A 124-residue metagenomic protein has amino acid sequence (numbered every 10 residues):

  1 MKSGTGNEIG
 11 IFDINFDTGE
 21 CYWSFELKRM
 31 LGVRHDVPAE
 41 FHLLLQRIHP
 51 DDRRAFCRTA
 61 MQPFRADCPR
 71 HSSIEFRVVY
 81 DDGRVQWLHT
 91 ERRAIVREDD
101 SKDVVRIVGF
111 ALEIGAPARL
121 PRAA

Functional and structural regions predicted by a protein language model:
M1, R122-A124: Short, low-complexity N-terminal regulatory "tails/caps" that precede and couple sensory modules
M1-L45, W87-R93, R106: PAS-family sensory domain signal
T5-G10, Q62-I74: PAS/PAS-like sensory domains
D17, D51, G115: Adenine-nucleotide cofactor-binding loop residues
L31-G32, R65, I95-R97, G115: A short local loop/turn or secondary-structure capping micro-motif enriched for an aromatic residue
A39-M61: PAS/Per-ARNT-Sim sensory domains
A55, A66-E98, K102-R106: Per-ARNT-Sim (PAS) sensory domains and their PAS-associated C-terminal
K102-A116, R122: PAS-family sensory domains
